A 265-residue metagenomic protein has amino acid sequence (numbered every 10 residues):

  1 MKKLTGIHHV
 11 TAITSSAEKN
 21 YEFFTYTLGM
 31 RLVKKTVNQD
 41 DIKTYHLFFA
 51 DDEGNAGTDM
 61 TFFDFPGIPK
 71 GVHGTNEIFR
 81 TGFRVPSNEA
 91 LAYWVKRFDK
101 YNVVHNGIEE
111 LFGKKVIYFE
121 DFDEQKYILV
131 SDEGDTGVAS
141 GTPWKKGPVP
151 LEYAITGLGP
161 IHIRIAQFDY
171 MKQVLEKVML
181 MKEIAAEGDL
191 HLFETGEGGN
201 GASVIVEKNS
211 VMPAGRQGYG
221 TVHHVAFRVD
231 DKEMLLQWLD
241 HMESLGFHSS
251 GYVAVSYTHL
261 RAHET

Functional and structural regions predicted by a protein language model:
M1-K19, I78-F83, D135-K172, G218-R228: N-terminal beta-strand motif that seeds the catalytic metal site of vicinal oxygen chelate
I13-A56, I108-Y118, I163-V204, D240 (+1 more regions): Core segments of cupin and vicinal oxygen chelate
E53, D59-V72, N76, Y127-T156: Short, flexible helix-coil linker/hinge segments at the edges of structured domains or between repeats
M60-F63, Q125-K126, G137-A139, G199-Q217: Intrinsic, low-complexity N-terminal interaction/targeting segments
D64-V72, E77-F79, Y101-G113, K145-Y153 (+4 more regions): A cross-kingdom feature marking solvent-exposed beta-strand/loop segments within repeated, beta-rich binding/scaffold
R84-V95: A gly/proline- and charged-residue-enriched helix-loop-helix capping module
H105-V130, I155-G157: Contiguous mid-protein beta-loop-alpha structural module that forms a pocket-lining wall or clamp of enzyme active
T258-T265: Conserved small/polar residues in nucleotide/adenosyl-binding loops
